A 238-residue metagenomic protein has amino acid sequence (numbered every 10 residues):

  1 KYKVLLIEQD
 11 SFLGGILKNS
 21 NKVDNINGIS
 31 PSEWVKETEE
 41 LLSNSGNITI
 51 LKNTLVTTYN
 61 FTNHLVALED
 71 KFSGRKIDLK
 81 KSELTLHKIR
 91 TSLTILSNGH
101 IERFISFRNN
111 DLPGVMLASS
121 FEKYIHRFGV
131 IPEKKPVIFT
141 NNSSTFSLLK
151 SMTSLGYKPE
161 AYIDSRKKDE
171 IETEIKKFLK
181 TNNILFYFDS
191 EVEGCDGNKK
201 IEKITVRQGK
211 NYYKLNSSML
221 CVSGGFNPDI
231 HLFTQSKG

Functional and structural regions predicted by a protein language model:
K1-G238: Residues forming the flavin
